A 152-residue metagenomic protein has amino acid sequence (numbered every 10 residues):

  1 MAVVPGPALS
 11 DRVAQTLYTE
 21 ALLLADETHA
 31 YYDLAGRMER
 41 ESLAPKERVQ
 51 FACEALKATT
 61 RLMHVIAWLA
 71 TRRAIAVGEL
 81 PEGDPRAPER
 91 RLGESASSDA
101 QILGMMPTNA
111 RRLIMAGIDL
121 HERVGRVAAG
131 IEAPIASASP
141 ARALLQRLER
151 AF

Functional and structural regions predicted by a protein language model:
M1-F152: Surface-exposed peri-terminal alpha-helical interaction modules
